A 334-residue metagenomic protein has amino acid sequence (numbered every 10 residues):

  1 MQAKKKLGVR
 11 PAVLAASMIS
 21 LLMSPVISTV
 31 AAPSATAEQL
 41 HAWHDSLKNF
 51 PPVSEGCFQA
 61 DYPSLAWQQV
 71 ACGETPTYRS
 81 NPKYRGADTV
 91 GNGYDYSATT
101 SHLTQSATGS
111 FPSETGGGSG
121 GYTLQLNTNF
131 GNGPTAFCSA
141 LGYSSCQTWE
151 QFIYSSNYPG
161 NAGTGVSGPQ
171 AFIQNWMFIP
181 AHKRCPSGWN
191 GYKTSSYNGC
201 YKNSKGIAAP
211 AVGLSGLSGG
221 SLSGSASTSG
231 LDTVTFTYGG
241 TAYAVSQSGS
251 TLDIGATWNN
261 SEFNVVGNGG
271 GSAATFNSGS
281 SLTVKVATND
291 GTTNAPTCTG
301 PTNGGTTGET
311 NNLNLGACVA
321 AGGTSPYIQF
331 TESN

Functional and structural regions predicted by a protein language model:
M1-V9: N-terminal secretory signal peptides that target proteins for export/translocation
K4, V13-S17, A32: Intrinsic disorder/low-complexity segments
A15-P25: Bacterial N-terminal signal peptides
V26-A31: Sec/Tat signal peptide C-region and signal peptidase I cleavage site
A32-N334: Exposed, interaction-prone regions of secreted/extracellular proteins
